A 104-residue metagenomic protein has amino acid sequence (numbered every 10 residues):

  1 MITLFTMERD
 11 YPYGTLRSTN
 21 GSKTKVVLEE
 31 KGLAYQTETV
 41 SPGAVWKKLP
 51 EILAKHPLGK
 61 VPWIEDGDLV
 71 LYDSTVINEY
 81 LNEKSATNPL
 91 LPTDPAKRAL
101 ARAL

Functional and structural regions predicted by a protein language model:
M1-L104: GST-like domain detector, emphasizing the conserved glutathione-binding G-site in the N-terminal thioredoxin-like
